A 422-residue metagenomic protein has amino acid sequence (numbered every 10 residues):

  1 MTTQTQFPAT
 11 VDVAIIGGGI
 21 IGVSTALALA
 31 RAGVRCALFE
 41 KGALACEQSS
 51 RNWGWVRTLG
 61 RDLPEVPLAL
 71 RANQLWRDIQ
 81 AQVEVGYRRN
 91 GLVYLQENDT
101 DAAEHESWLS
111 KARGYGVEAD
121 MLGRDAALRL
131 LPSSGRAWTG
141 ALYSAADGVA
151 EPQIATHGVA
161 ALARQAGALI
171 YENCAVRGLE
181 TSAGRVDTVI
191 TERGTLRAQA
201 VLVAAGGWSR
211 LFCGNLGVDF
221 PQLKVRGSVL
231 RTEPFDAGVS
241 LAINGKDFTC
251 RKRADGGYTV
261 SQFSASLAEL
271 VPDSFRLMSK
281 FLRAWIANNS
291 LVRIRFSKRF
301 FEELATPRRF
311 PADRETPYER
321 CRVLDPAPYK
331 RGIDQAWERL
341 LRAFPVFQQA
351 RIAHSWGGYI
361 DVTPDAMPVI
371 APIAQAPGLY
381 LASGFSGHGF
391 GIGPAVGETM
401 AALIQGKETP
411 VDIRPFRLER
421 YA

Functional and structural regions predicted by a protein language model:
T2-V11, S24, A28, A32 (+2 more regions): C-terminal lid/capping helical subdomain adjacent to the catalytic/cofactor pocket in oxidative enzymes
G18-G19, K41: Glycine-rich Rossmann-fold phosphate-binding loop(s) that bind the pyrophosphate of adenine dinucleotide cofactors
S24, V83, L179-P307, E319-K330 (+2 more regions): Flavin-dependent oxidoreductases
R31-S50: Glycine-rich FAD pyrophosphate-binding loop
G54-L130, D247-C250, G257, L267-L270 (+1 more regions): Dinucleotide-binding Rossmann-like beta1-alpha1 core, especially the glycine-rich loop that anchors the ADP
P67-L70, L95-E104, Y143-A161, Y171 (+2 more regions): Short beta-strand to alpha-helix junction loop
L142-Q199: Helical element adjacent to the flavin cofactor pocket in flavoenzyme catalytic cores
